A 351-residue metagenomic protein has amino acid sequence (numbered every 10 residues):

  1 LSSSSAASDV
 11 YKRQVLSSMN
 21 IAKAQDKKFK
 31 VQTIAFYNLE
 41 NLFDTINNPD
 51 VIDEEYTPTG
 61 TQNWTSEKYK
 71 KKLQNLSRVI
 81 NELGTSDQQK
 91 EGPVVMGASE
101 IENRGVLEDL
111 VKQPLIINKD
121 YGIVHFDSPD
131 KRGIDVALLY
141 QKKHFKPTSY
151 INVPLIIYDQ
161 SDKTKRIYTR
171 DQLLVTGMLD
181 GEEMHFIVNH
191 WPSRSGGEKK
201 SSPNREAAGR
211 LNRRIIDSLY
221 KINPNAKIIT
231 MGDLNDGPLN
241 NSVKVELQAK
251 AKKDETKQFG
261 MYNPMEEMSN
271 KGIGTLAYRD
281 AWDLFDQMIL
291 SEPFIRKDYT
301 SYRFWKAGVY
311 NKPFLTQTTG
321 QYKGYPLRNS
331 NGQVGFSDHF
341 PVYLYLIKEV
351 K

Functional and structural regions predicted by a protein language model:
L1-Q14: Single conserved hydrophobic/aromatic residue that forms the stacking wall/gate of nucleotide- or nucleobase-binding
N20-P114, N118-D120, V124-V136, K312-G324 (+1 more regions): N-terminal, active-site-proximal structural segment of metallo-dependent hydrolase catalytic domains
Q25, S218-I228, D236-K351: Metal-dependent phosphoester-hydrolase catalytic domains
I34-L39, Y69-K72, L76, L83-L107 (+7 more regions): Active-site beta-strand/loop signature of hydrolases that rely on acidic residues for catalysis
L39-F43, I101-G105, S128-R132, H144-K146 (+6 more regions): Solvent-exposed loop/turn segments at secondary-structure junctions within structured extracellular/periplasmic domains
P58-Y69, G92-A98, H125-F126, S161-D162 (+4 more regions): Second-shell loop/turn segments in exported
I101-E183, W191: Structured beta-strand-rich core segments of catalytic domains in phosphoester-bond hydrolases
H125, L173, G177-P264: Extracytoplasmic, non-cytosolic globular domains
